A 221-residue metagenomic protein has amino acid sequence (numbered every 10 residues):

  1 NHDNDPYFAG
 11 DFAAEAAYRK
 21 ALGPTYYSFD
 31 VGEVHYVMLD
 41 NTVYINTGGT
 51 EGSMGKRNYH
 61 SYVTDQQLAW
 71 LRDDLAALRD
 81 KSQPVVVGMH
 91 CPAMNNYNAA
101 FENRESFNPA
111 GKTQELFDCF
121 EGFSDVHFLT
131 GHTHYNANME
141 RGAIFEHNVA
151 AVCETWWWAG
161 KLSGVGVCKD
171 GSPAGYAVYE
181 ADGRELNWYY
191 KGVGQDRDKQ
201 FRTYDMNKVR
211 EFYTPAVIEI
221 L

Functional and structural regions predicted by a protein language model:
N1-K81, E102-H127, N138-Y179: Extended active-site neighborhood of metal-dependent phosphoesterases/phosphodiesterases
N4, I45, M94-N95, T155 (+2 more regions): Flexible, glycine-rich phosphate/dinucleotide-binding loops and adjacent beta-alpha linkers at cofactor/substrate
N41, G88-A93, H132-T133, K191-V193: Short, well-ordered beta-to-alpha junction loops that form the rim of enzyme active sites and present histidine/acidic
L78-N98: Short acidic, glycine-rich surface-loop motifs adjacent to enzyme active sites
V86-G88, L129, H147: Structural detector of well-ordered beta-strand residues that form the stable sheet scaffold of enzyme domains
D170-L221: A short C-terminal boundary segment appended to hydrolase-like catalytic domains
